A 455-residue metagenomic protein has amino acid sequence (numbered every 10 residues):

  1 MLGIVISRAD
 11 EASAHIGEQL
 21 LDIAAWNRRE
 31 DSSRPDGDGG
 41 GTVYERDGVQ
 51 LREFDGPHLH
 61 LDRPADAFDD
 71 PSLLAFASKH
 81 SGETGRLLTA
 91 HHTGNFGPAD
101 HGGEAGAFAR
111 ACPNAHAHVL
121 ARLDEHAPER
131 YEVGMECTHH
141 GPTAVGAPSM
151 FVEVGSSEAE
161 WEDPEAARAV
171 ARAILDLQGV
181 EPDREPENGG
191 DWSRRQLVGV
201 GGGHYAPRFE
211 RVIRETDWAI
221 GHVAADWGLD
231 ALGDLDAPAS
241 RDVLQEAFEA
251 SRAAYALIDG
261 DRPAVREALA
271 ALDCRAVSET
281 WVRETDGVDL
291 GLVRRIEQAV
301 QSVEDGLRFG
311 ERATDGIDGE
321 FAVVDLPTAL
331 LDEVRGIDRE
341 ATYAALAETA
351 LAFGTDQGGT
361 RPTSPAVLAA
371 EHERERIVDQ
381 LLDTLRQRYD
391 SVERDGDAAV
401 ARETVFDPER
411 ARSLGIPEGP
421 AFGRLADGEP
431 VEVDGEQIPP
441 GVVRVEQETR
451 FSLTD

Functional and structural regions predicted by a protein language model:
M1-G82: Generic N-terminal leader segments that precede the first folded domain
S72-D100, P142-M150, G155: Active-site microenvironments of hydrolase-like enzyme catalytic domains
E83-A107, H222-L235: A short, glycine/acidic-enriched catalytic loop
D100-P113, S157-D163: Flexible, glycine/proline-enriched loop segments at strand-loop-helix junctions that form or flank small-ligand binding
F108-G134, F248, A253-Y255: Active-site-adjacent substrate-binding region of metalloamidase/peptidase-like peptide-processing proteins
G134-P182: Active-site-adjacent mobile loop/cap segments within catalytic or ligand-binding domains
A171-D217, D226-I258: Flexible helix-coil linker/hinge segments at domain or subdomain boundaries
A268-D455: Extended non-globular C-terminal regions
